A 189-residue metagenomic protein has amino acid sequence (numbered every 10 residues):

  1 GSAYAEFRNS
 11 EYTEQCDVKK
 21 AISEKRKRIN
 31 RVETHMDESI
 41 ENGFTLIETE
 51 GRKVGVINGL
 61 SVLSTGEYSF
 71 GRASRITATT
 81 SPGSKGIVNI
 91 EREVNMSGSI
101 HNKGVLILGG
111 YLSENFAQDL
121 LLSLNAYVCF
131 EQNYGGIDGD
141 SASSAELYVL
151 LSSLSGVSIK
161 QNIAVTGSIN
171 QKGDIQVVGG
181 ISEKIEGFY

Functional and structural regions predicted by a protein language model:
S2-T49: C-terminal helical "lid" subdomain and adjoining coupling/linker elements of P-loop NTPases
R8, K25-V32, M36, S64 (+4 more regions): Short secondary-structure junctions and interdomain/linker hinges
T34-S61, G66-S69, S74: Trafficking entry modules
N42-L46, K53, S74, T80-M96 (+1 more regions): Peripheral, non-AAA+ core regions of ATP-driven protein-machinery
